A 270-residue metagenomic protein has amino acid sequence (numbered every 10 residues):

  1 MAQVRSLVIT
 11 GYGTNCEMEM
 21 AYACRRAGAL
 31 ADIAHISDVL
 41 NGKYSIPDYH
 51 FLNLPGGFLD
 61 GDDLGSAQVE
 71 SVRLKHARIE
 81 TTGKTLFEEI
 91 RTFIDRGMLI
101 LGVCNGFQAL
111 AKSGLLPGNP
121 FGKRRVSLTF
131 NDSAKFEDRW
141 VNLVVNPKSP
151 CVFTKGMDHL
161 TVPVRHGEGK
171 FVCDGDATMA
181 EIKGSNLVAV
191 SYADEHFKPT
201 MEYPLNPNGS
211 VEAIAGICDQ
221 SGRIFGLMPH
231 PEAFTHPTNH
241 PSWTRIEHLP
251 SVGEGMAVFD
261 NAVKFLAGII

Functional and structural regions predicted by a protein language model:
M1-V103, F107-G118, K123, T129-E137 (+2 more regions): N-terminal beta1-alpha1 cap of cysteine-dependent amidohydrolase-like domains
F136-R139, Y192-A193: Central beta-strand plus flanking loop segment that forms part of the substrate or channel wall within the catalytic
V145-I270: C-terminal and late-domain segments of enzyme folds
